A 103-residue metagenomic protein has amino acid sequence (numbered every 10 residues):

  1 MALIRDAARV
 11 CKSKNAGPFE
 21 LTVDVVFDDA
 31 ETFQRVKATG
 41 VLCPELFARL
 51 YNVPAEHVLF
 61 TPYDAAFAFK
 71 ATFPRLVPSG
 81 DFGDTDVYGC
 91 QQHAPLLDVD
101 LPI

Functional and structural regions predicted by a protein language model:
M1-I103: Long, contiguous binding/interaction regions
